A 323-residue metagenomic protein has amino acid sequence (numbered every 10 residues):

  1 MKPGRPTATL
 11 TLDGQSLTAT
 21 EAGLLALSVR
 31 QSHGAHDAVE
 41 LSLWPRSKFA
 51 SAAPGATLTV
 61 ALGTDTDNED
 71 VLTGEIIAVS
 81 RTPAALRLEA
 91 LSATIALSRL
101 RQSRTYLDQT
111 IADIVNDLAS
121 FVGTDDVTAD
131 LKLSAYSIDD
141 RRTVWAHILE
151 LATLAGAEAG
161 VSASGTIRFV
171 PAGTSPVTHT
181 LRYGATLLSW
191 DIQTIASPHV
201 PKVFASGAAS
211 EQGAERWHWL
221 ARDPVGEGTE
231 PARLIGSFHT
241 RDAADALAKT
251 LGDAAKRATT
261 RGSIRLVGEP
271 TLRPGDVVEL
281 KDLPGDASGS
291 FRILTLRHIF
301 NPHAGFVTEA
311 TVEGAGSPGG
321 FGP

Functional and structural regions predicted by a protein language model:
M1-A96: Assembly/oligomerization scaffold segments
M1-T7, L149, A163, P171-A254 (+3 more regions): Acidic, small/polar-enriched beta strand-loop surface segments
R5-T7, A22-L24, H36-A38, G55 (+10 more regions): Extracytoplasmic
S42-P45, A52-T59, A84-A85, S137 (+5 more regions): A structural signal for the main folded, soluble domain(s) of proteins
R46, L86-R101, A304-P323: Short solvent-exposed strand/turn elements
D65-A90, L280-V307: Short beta-strand and beta-hairpin "edge-sheet" elements
T82-T186, I192-T194: Charged- and aromatic-enriched interaction segments used to assemble and dock large macromolecular complexes
